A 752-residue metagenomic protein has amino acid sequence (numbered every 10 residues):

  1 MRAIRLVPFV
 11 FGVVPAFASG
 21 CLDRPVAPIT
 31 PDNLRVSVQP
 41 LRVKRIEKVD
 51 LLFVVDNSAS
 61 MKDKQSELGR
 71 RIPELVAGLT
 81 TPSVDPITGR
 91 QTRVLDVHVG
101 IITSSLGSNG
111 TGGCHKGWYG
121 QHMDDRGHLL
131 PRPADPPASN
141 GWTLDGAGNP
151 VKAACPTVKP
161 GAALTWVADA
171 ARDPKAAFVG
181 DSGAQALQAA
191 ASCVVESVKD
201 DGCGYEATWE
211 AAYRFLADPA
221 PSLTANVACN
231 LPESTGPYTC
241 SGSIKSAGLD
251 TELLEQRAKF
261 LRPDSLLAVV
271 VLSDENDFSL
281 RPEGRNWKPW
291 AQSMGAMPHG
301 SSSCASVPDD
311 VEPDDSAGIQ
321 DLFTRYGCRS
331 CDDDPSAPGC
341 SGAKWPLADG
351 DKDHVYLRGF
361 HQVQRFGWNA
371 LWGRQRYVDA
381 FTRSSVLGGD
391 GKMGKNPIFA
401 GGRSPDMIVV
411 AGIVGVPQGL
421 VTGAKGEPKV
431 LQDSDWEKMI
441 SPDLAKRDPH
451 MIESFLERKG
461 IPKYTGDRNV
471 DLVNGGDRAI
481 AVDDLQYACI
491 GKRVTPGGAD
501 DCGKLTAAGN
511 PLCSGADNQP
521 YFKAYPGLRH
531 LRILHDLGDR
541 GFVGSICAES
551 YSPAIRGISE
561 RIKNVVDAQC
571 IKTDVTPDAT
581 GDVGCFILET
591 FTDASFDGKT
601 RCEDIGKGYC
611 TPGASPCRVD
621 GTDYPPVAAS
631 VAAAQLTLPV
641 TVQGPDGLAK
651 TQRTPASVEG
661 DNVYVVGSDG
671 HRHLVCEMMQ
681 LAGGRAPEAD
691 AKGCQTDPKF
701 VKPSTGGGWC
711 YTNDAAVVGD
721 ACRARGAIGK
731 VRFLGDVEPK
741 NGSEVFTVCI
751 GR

Functional and structural regions predicted by a protein language model:
M1-F11: Bacterial N-terminal signal peptides that target proteins for export
V13-P15: Short, intrinsically disordered, low-complexity terminal segments
F17-G20: C-terminal motif of bacterial Sec signal peptides marking the signal peptidase cleavage site
L22-R752: Divalent cation-coordinating acidic motifs and surrounding scaffolds that mediate Ca2+/Mg2+/Mn2+/Zn2+-dependent binding
